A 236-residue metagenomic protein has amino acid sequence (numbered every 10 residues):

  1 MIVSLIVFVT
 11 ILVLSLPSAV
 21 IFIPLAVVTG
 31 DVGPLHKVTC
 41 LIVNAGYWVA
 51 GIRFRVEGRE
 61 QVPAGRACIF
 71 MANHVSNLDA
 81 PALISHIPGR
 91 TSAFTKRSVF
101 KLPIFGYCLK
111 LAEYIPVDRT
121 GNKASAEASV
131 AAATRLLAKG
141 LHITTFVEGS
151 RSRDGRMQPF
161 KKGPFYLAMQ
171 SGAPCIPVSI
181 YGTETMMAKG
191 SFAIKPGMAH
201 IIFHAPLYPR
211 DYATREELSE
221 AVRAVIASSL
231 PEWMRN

Functional and structural regions predicted by a protein language model:
M1-V27, K37, E60-V62, E216-N236: Membrane-interfacial terminal anchoring regions of lipid-handling membrane enzymes
S18-H36, C40, W48-A50, A64-N122: Catalytic core of membrane glycerolipid acyltransferases/transacylases, capturing the structured, soluble-facing
A50-E57, A126-E127, T183-T185: Short gly/ser/thr-rich secondary-structure transition/capping motifs
V56, I115-D118, P209: Short acidic-hydrophobic, aromatic-tinged amphipathic segments that line or gate anion-handling sites
R59-A64, A193-I194: A short beta-turn/loop motif at secondary-structure boundaries
E127-N236: Non-catalytic C-terminal accessory region of glycerolipid acyltransferases and related lyso-lipid remodeling enzymes
